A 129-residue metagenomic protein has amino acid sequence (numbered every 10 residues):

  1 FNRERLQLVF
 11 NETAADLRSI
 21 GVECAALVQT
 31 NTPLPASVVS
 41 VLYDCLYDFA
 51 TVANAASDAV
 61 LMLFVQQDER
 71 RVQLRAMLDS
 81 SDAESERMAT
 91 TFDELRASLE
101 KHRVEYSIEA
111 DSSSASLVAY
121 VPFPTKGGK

Functional and structural regions predicted by a protein language model:
R3-V38, R96, E100: Helix-loop-beta hinge of the Bergerat
A25, M62, S107-E109: Short beta-strand patches within cytosolic ATPase/nucleotide-binding catalytic cores
A26, R70-D82, A119: Conserved DxG motif in ATP/Mg2+-binding regions
P33-S37, S81-E86: Short, contiguous acidic/charged loop-to-helix segments that flank catalytic cores in large enzymes
P35-M62, Q67: Conserved ATP-binding N-box helix of the HATPase_c
Y47, T51-N54, E84-V118: ATP phosphate-binding glycine-rich loop and adjacent ATP-lid/helix-beta elements within ATP-binding kinase/ATPase
V60-M77, D111-S112: Short beta-strand/loop element within the Bergerat-fold HATPase_c
T125-K129: C-terminal end segment of the histidine kinase catalytic
